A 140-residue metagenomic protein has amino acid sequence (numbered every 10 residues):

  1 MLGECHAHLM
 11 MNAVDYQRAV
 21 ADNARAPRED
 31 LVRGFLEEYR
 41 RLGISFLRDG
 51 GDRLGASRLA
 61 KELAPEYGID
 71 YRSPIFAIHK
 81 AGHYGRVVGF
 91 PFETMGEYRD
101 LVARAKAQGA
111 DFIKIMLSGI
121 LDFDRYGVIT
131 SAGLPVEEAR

Functional and structural regions predicted by a protein language model:
L2-E62, Y84: Metal-associated gating/positioning segment near the N- to mid-region
G3, Y71-A81, R86, T94 (+1 more regions): Acidic, metal/ion-coordinating pockets
R18-V20, K80-V87, L121-Y126: A short acidic, helix-capping loop that chelates divalent metal ions and anchors anionic groups
N23-A24, V87-E93: The substrate-binding groove and active-site-proximal loops of carbohydrate-active enzymes, especially glycoside
R28-E38, P91-A105: Short, acidic/polar
E29-R58, G68-H79, A110-D124: Divalent metal-dependent hydrolysis catalytic cores, especially in the metallo-beta-lactamase
K61-A77, I129-R140: Alpha-helix-loop-beta-strand connector modules within alpha/beta enzyme cores
G96-L117, L121-R140: Histidine/acidic residue-rich metal-binding segments in metalloenzymes
